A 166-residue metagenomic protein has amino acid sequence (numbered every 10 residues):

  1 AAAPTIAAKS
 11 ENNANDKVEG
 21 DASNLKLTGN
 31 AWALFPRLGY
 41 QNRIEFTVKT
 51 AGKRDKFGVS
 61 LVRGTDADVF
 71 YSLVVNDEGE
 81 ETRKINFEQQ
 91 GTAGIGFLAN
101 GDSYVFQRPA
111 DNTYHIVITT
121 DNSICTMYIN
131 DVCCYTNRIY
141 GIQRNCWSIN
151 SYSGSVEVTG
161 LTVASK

Functional and structural regions predicted by a protein language model:
A1-K166: Beta-rich accessory regions
